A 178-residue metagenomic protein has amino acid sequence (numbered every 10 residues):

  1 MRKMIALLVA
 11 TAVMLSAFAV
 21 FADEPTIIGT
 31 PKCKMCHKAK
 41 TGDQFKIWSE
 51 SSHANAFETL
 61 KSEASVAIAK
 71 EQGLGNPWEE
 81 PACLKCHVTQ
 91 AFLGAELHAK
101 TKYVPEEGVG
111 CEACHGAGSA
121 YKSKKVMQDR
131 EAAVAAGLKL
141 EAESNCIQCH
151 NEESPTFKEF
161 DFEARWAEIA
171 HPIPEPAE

Functional and structural regions predicted by a protein language model:
M1-L8: Bacterial N-terminal signal peptides that target proteins for export
L8-S16: Bacterial N-terminal signal peptides
A19-E107, E112, G118-E141, F160-E178: Sequence context of c-type cytochrome heme-c attachment sites
A142-C149: Alpha-helical multi-pass transmembrane bundles of energy-transducing inner-membrane proteins
